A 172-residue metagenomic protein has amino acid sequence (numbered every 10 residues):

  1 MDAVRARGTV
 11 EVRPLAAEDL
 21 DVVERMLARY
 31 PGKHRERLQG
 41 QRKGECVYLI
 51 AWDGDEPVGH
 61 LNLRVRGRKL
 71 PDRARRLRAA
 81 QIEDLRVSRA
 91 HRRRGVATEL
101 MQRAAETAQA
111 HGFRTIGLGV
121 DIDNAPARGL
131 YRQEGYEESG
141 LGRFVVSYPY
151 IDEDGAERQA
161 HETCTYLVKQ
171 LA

Functional and structural regions predicted by a protein language model:
V4-G8, P14-R89, M101-R103, Q170-A172: Acetyl-CoA-dependent GNAT
V12, V120: Conserved SAM-binding loop
C46-I50, D55-R64, P126-V145: Conserved long hydrophobic alpha-helices within structured protein cores
A74-A79, E157-T163: A generic structural micro-feature
V87, R93-E106, G129, Q133: Conserved acetyl-CoA-binding loop-helix of GNAT-fold acetyltransferases
A97, M101, D123-A127, R143-Y150: Short glycine/proline-centered loop/turn elements that form peptide/ligand docking sites
A108-G119: Conserved GNAT acetyl-CoA-binding A-motif
G119, R132, E137-R158, Y166: Conserved catalytic-core motifs of GNAT/GCN5-like acyltransferases
